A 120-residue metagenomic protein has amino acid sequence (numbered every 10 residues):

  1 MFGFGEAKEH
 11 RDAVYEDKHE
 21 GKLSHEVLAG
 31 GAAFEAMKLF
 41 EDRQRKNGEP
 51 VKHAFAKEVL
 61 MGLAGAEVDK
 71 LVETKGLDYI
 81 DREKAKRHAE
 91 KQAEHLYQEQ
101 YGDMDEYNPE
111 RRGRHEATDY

Functional and structural regions predicted by a protein language model:
M1-V27, E35-K57, E67-Y120: N-terminal leader-region detector that preferentially activates on the first domain or presequence of a protein
